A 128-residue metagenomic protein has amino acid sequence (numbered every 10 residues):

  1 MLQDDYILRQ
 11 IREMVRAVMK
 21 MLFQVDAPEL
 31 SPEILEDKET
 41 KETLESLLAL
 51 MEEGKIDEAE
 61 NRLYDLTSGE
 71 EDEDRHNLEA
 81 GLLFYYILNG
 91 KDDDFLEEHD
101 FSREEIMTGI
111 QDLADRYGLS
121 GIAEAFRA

Functional and structural regions predicted by a protein language model:
M1-E71, G90-A128: N-terminal alpha-helical interaction modules that lie
R75-N89: Long, amphipathic, charge-rich alpha-helical segments that form helical bundles/coiled-coils
